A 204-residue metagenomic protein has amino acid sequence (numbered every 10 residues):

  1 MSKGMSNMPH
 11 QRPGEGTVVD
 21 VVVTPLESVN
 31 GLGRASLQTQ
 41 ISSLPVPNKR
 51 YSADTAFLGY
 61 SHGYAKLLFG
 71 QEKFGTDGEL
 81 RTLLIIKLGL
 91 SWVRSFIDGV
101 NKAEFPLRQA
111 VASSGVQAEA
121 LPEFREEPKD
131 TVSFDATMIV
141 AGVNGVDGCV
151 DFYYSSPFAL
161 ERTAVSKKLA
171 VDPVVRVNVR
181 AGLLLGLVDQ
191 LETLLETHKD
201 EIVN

Functional and structural regions predicted by a protein language model:
S2-N204: Positively charged, low-complexity terminal tracts and the immediately adjacent first secondary-structure elements
